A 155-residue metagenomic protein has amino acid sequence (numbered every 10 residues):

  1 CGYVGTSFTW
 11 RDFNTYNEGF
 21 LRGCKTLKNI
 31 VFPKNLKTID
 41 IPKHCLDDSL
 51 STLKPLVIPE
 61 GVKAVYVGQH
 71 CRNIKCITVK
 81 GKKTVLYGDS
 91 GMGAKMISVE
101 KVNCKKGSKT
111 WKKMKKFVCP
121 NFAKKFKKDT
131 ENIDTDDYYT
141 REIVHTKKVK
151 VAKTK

Functional and structural regions predicted by a protein language model:
C1-N14, C24-T38, L50-A64, R72-V85 (+5 more regions): Structural signature of tandem-repeat unit edges
E18-F20, P42-C45: Consensus positions within tandem repeat domains that build extended binding/scaffold surfaces
L46-D47, G68-H70, S90-K95: A structural signal for leucine-rich repeat
